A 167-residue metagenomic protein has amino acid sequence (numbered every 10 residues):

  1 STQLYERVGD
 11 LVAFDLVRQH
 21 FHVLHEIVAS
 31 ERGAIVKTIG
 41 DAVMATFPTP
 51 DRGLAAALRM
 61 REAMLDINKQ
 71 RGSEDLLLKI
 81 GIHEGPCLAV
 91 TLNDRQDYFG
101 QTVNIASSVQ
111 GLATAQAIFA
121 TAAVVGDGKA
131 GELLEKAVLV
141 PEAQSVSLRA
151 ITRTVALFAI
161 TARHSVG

Functional and structural regions predicted by a protein language model:
S1-A55: Catalytic NTP-binding/metal-coordinating core of nucleotidyl cyclase/transferase enzymes
A45-S165: Catalytic beta-strand-to-alpha-helix segment of the class III nucleotidyl cyclase homology domain
